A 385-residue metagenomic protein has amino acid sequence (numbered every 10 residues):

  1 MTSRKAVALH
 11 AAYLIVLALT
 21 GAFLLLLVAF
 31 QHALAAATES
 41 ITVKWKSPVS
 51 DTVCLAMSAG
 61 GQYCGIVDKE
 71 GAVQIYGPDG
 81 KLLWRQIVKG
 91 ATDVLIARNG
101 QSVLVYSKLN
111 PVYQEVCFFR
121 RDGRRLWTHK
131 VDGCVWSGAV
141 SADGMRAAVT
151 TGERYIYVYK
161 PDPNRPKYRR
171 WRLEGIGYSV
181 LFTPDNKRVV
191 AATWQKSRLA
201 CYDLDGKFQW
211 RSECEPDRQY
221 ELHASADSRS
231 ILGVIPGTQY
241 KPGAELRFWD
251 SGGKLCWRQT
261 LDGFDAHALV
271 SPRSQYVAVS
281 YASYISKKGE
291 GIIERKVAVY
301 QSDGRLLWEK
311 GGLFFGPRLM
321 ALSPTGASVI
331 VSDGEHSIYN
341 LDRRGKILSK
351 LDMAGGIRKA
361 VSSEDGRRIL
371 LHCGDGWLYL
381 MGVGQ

Functional and structural regions predicted by a protein language model:
A36-D51: A short helix->beta-strand "capping" segment at the edge of beta-propeller domains
K46-S50, R85-K89, H129-D132, R170-E174 (+4 more regions): Surface loop/turn motifs at the tips and blade-to-blade linkers of beta-strand repeat domains
D51-A56, G90-I96, C134-A139, I176-L181 (+4 more regions): Repeated scaffold domains used in trafficking and secretory/extracellular systems, primarily beta-propellers
A59-G60, R98-N99, A142-D143, P184-D185 (+4 more regions): Residue-level detector of Asp-centered blade-edge/turn motifs that repeat once per structural unit in beta-propeller
G77-D79, R120-D122, P161-N164, D203-K207 (+4 more regions): Short loop/turn segments that connect beta-strands within beta-propeller blades
L109-Y113, W194-Q195, T238-G243, K288-I293 (+1 more regions): Short, solvent-exposed loop/turn segments at conserved positions within beta-propeller repeat blades
A354-Q385: Blade-level signature of beta-propeller repeat domains, shared across WD40, Kelch, NHL, RCC1 and BNR/Asp-box propellers
